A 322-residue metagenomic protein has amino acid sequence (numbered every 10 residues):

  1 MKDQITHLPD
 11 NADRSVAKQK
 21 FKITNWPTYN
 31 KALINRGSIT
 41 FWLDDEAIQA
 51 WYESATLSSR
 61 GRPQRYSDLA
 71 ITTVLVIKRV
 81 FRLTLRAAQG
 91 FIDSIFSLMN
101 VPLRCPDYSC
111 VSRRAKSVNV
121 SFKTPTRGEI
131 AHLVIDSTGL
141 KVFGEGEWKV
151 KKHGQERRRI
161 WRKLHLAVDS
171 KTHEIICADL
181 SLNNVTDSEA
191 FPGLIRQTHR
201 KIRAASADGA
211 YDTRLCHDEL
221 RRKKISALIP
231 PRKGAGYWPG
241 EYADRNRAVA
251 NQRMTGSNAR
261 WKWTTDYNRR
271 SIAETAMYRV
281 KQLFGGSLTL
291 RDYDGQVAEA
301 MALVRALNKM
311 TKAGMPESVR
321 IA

Functional and structural regions predicted by a protein language model:
M1-R60, R65, T73, L103 (+2 more regions): Charged, often Cys/His-bearing segments associated with DNA-binding zinc-finger transcription factors
M1-T6, R113-V118, V185-A190, A250-G256: Short, motif-level signal for alpha-helix interfacial/capping segments enriched in acidic residues and aromatics/proline
H7, R14-K18, G209-Q282, L290: Helix-centered, glycine/charged polyanion-binding patches within enzymatic domains that contact phosphate-containing
K31-I34, S38-S54, A248, S257-A273 (+1 more regions): Acidic, contiguous segments within the catalytic cores of piggyBac-derived transposases
T56-T72, V76, V80-R86, G90 (+8 more regions): Polybasic low-complexity intrinsically disordered regions
M99-P102, K309: Short arginine-rich
